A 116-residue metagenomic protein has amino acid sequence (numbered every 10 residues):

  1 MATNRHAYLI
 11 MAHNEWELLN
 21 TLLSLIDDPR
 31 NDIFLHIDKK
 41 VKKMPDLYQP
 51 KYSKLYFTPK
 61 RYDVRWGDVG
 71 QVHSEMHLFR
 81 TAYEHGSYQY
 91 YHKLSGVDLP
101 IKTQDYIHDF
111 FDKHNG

Functional and structural regions predicted by a protein language model:
M1-E17: N-proximal low-complexity "stem/linker" segments adjacent to membrane-targeting elements
E15-D27: Short, well-formed alpha-helical segments that are part of the catalytic scaffolds of diverse glycosyltransferases
N20-T21, M44-L47, K102-Y106: A short acidic (Asp/Glu
S24-D27, Y83-E84, D112: Residue-level signal for alpha-helix termini/capping positions
L25-K60: Acidic donor-binding segment of Leloir-type glycosyltransferases
Q49-Q89, L99: Active-site-proximal specificity loops/subdomain of glycosyltransferases
D98-G116: Conserved donor-nucleotide/metal-binding helix-loop-beta segment in metal-dependent transferases, i.e., the alpha-helix
